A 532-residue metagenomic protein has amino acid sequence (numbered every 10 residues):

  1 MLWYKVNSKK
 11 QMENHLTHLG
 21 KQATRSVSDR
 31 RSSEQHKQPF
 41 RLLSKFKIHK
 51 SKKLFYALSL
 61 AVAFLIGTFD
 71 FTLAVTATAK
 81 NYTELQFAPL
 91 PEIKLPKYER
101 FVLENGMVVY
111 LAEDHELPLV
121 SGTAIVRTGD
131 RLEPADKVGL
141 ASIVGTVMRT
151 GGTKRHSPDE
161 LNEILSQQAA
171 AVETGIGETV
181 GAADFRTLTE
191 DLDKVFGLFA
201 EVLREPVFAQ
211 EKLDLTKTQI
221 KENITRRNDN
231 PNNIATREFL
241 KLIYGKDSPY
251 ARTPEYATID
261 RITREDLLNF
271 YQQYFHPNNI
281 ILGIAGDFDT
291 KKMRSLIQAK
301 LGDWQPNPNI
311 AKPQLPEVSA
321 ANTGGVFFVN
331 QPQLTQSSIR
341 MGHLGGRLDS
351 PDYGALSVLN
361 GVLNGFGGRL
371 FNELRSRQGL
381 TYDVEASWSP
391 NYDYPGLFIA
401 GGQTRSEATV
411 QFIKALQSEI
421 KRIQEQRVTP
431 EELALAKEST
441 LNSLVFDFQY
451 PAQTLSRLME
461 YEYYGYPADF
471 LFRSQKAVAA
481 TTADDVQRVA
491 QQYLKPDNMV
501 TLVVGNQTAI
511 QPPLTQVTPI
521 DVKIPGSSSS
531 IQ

Functional and structural regions predicted by a protein language model:
M1-V27, R31-K52, V62-L73: Short, basic, low-complexity termini and linkers enriched in Ser/Thr/Gly/Pro that act as targeting/leader peptides
E13, F64-Y98, E104: Short, low-structural-confidence N-terminal segments
Y56-L58, V62, G67, V75-T78 (+2 more regions): Charge-rich, well-structured scaffold segments of protease-associated domains
P91-S121: Mature N-terminal segment immediately following signal peptide/propeptide cleavage in secreted/periplasmic
E113-E116, L334-T335, P525-Q532: Peptidyl-prolyl cis-trans isomerase
T123-R186, R252-T253, G365-L380: M16/MPP (pitrilysin/insulinase) zinc-metallopeptidase core fold and M16-derived inactive scaffolds
I125, N309-R369, Q532: His/Glu-based metal-binding/catalytic segments typifying zinc-dependent metallopeptidases
D130, R340-L344, L363-Q403, P525: A structural supersecondary motif
